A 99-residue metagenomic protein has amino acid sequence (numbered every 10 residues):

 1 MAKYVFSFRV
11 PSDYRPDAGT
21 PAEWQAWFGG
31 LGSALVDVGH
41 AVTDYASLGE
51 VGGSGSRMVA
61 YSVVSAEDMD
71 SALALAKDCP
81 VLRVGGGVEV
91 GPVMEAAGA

Functional and structural regions predicted by a protein language model:
M1-A99: Conserved, structured core segments of small domains
